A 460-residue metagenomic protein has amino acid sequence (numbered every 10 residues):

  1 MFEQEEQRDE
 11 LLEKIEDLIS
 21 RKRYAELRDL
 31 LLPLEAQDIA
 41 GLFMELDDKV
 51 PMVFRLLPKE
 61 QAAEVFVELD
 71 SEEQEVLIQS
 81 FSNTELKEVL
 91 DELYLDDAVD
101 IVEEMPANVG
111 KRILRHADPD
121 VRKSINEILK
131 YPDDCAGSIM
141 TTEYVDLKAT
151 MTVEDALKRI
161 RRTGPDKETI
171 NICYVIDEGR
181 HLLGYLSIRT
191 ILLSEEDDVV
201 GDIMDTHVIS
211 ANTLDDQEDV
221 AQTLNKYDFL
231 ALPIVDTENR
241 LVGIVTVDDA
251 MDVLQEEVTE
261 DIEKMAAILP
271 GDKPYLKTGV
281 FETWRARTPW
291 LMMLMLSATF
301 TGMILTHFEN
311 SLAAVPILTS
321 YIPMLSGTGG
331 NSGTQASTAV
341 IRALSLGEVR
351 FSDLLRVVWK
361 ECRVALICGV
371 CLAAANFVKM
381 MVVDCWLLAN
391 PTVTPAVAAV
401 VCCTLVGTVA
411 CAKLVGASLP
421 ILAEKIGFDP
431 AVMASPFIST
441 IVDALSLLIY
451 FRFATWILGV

Functional and structural regions predicted by a protein language model:
M1-L269: Hydrophobic packing positions in regular secondary-structure scaffolds
E10, E16, R21-K22, R28-D29 (+14 more regions): Short leucine-rich amphipathic alpha-helices used at interfaces
T150, V258-C411, S418-P430, A434-I441 (+1 more regions): Alpha-helical transmembrane segments and their membrane-interface boundaries that form or gate the permeation pathway
